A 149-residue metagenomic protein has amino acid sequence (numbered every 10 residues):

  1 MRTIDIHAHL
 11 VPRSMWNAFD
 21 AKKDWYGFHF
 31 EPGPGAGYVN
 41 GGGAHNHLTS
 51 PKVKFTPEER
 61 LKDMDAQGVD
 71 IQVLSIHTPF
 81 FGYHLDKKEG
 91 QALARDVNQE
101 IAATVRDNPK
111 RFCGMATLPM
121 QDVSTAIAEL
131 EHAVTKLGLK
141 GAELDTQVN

Functional and structural regions predicted by a protein language model:
M1-N149: Helix-coil boundary/capping segments in enzymes
